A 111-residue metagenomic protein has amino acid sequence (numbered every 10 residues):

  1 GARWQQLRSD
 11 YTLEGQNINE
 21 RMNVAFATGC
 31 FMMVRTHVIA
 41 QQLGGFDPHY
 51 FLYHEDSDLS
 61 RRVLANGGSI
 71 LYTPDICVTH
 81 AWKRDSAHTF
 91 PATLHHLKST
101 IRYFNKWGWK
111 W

Functional and structural regions predicted by a protein language model:
G1-V24: Short, flexible, basic/aromatic active-site loop/helix in glycosyltransferases
A2-W4, F26, G45-F46, T93: Bulky hydrophobic/aromatic packing residues
N17-N19, A25-C77: A short, conserved alpha-helix in the catalytic core of glycosyltransferases
H54-W111: Active-site-adjacent helix/loop segment of glycosyltransferases that harbors family-specific signature motifs
